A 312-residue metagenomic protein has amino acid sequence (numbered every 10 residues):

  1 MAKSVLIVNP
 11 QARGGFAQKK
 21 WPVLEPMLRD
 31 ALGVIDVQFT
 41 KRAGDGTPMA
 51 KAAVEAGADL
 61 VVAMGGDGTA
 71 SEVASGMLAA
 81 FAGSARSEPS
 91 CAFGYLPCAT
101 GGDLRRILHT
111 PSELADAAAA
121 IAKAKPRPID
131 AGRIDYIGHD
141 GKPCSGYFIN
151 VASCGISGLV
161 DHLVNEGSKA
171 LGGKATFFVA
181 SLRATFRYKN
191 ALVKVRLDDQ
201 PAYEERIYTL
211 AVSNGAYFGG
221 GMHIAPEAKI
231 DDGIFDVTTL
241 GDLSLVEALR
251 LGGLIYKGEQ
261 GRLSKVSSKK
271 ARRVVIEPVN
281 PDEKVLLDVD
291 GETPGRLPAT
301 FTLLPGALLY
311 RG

Functional and structural regions predicted by a protein language model:
M1-M64, S71, A115: ATP/NTP phosphate-donor binding region
R13-A17, G219, Y310: Short N-terminal binding/cap micro-motifs at the start of the first secondary-structure element
Q18-K20, A74-M77, R106-L108, H223-I224: Short amphipathic alpha-helical segments
A31, E55, L78-Y208: Catalytic core of DAGKc-family lipid kinases
G46, G68-V73, D103, I129: Short glycine/serine/threonine-rich phosphate/pyrophosphate-binding segments that cradle anionic phosphate groups
S153, S157, A211-A225, E292-T293: Glycine-rich phosphate/pyrophosphate-binding beta-alpha loops
L197-D199, E204, H223-I224, K229-I230 (+1 more regions): ATP/nucleoside-binding phosphotransfer catalytic cores, i.e., glycine-rich phosphate-binding loops
